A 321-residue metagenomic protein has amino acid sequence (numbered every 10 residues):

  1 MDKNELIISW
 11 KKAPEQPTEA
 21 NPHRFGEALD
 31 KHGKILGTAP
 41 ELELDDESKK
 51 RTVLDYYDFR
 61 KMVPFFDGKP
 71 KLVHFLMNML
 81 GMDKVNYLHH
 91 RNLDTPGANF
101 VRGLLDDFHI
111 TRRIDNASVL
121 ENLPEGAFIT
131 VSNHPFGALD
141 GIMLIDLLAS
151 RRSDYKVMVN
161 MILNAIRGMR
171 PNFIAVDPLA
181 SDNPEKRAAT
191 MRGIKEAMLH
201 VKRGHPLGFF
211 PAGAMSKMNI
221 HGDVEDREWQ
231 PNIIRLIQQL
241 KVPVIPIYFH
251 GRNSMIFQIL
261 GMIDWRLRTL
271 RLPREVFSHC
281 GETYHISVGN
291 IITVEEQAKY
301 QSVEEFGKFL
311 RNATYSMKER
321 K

Functional and structural regions predicted by a protein language model:
D2-L6, W10-P14, R24, L54 (+1 more regions): Non-catalytic C-terminal accessory region of glycerolipid acyltransferases and related lyso-lipid remodeling enzymes
D2-V131, G141-M143, S150-D154, R170: Membrane-anchoring hydrophobic helices of lipid-metabolizing enzymes
D94, I110-T111, K186-M191, D226-R227: A conditional alpha-helix N-cap/helix-loop micro-motif detector
I129-V131, A175, G208-F210: Structural motif
H134-A138, M215-S216: Gly/Ser/Thr-rich loops at beta-strand to alpha-helix junctions that form or flank small-molecule/cofactor-binding
L139-D146, N232-R235: Short amphipathic alpha-helical face segments that pack within enzyme cores and frequently flank/anchor catalytic
S153, P171, L240-V244: Short glycine-/polar-rich loops that comprise or flank the Walker A/P-loop and associated switch/sensor motifs
D154-T190, I194-K195: Conserved nucleotide-cofactor-binding alpha/beta core module
